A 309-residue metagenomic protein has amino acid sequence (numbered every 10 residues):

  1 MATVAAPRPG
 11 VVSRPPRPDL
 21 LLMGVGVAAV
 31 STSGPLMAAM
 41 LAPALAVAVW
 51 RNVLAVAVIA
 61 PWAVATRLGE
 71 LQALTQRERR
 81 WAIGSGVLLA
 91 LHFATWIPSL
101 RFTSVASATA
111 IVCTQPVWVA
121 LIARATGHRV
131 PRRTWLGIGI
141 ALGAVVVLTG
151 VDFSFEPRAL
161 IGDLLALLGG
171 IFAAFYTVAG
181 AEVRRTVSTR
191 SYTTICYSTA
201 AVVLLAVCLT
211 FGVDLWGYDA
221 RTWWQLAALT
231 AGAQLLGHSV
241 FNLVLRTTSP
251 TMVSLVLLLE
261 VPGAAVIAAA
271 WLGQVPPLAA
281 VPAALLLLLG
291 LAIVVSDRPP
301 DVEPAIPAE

Functional and structural regions predicted by a protein language model:
M1-V49, V53-A55, W62, G84-T95 (+3 more regions): Glycine-/small-residue-enriched transmembrane alpha-helix faces in small-molecule transporters and effluxers
A2-A5, A42-L91, T114-I122, I171-A179 (+3 more regions): Transmembrane alpha-helices of multi-pass small-molecule transport proteins
A2-P9, N52, T222-W224, L258-E309: C-terminal-most transmembrane helix of multi-pass membrane proteins
R17-V25, A44-A63, R133-G143, I161-L168 (+1 more regions): Hydrophobic alpha-helical transmembrane segments of multi-pass integral membrane proteins, especially transporters
V25, W50, G84, I111-T114 (+4 more regions): Hydrophobic core positions of alpha-helical segments in small-molecule transporters and transporter systems
A28-T32, L36-A39, W62, I83-P98 (+7 more regions): Hydrophobic alpha-helical transmembrane segments of multi-pass membrane transport proteins, especially secondary
M40, V47, R51, S99 (+5 more regions): Hydrophobic/aromatic residues within transmembrane alpha-helices of multi-pass small-molecule transporters
A63, I83, T114, V130-D152 (+4 more regions): Hydrophobic transmembrane alpha-helices of multi-pass small-molecule transport proteins
